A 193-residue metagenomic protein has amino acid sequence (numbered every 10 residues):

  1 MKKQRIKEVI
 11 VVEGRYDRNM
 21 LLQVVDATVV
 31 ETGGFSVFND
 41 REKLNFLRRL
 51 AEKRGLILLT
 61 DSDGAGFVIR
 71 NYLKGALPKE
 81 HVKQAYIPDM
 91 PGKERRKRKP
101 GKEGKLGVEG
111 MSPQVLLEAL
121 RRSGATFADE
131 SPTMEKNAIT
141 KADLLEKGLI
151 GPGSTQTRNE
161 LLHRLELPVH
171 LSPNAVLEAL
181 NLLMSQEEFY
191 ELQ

Functional and structural regions predicted by a protein language model:
M1-I10: A short, flexible N-terminal coil/short beta segment enriched in small residues
E8-V9, R15-N19, Q23-K53: Acidic, glycine-rich catalytic loops of TOPRIM or P-loop NTPase phosphate-binding modules used across DNA replication
V12-E13, T60: Short beta-strand scaffold positions
S36-V37, L59-I69: Acidic, metal-coordinating catalytic cores used for nucleic-acid/nucleotide bond scission and strand-transfer chemistry
F46, G64-F67, N71-P78, Q114 (+1 more regions): Phosphate- and other anionic-substrate recognition elements at nucleic-acid/protein interfaces
V68-P100: A basic- and aromatic-enriched beta-loop-alpha substructure that forms the phosphate/nucleotide- and DNA/RNA-contacting
I87-M134, A138-K141: Activity-critical C-terminal alpha-helical subdomain
E118-R121, A125-Q193: C-terminal, charge/polar-rich interaction regions
